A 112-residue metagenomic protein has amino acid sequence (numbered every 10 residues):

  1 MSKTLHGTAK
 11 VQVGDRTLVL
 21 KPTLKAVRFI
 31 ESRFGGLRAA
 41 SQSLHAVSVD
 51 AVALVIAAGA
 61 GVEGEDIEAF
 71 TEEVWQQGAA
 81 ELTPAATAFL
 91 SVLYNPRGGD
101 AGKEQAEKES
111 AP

Functional and structural regions predicted by a protein language model:
M1-V13, T17, R28, S32-D50 (+1 more regions): Charged interaction scaffolds used for protein-protein
K21-P22: Short linear motifs in exposed loops
I56: A residue-level signal for conserved active-site and pocket-lining positions in enzyme catalytic cores
